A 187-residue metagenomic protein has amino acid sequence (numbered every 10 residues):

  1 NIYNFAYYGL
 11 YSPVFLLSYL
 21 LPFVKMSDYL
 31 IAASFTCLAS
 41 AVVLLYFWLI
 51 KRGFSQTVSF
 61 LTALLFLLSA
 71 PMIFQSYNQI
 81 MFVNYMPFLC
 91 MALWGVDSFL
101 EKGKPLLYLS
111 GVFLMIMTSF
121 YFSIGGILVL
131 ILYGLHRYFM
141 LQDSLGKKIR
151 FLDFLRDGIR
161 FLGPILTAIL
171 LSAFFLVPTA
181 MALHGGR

Functional and structural regions predicted by a protein language model:
N1-V42, L64-M86, H184-G185: Membrane-interface coil-to-helix junctions
A39, L67, V83-W94, Y108 (+2 more regions): Alpha-helical transmembrane segments of multi-pass membrane proteins
L45-L68: Transmembrane-helix signature of polytopic, membrane-embedded enzymes that assemble or transfer cell-envelope glycans
L61-I73, S110-M115, L171: Short aromatic/hydrophobic helix-turn
A92-L107, Y138-L145: Membrane-interface transmembrane helices that cradle and orient dolichyl/undecaprenyl
L106-F120, T167-A168: Membrane-interface alpha helices of multi-pass inner-membrane proteins
G126-I169: Perimembrane helix-loop-helix junctions
I169-R187: Aromatic-rich transmembrane-lumenal/periplasmic boundary elements in polytopic membrane proteins
